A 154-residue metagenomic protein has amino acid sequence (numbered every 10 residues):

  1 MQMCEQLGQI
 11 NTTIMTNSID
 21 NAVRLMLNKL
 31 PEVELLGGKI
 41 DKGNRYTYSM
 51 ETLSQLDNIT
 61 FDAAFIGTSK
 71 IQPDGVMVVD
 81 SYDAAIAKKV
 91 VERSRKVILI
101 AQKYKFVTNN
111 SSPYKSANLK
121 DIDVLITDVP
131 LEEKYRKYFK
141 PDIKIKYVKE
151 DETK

Functional and structural regions predicted by a protein language model:
Q2-G8: Glycine-rich beta-alpha loop segments
Q9-I14, D121-V124: Short active-site oxyanion
I14-M15, V79: Conserved SAM-binding loop
A22-K154: Conserved phosphate- and dinucleotide-binding cores of soluble alpha/beta proteins, encompassing both enzyme active
